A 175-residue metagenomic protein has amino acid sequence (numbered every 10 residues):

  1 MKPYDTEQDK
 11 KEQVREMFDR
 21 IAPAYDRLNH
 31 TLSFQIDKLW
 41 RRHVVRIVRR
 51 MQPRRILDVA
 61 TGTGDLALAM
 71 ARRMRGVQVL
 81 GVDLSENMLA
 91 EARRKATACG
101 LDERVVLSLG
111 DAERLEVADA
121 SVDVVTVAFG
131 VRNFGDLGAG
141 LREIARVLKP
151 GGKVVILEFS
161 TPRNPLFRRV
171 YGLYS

Functional and structural regions predicted by a protein language model:
M1-R15: N-terminal auxiliary segments of SAM/dcSAM-dependent transferases
Y25, V125-T126: Hydrophobic beta-strand segment of the Class I
R27, F34-R55, A69: Conserved alpha-helix/loop element of class I SAM-dependent methyltransferases that forms part of the SAM/SAH-binding
R55-V59, T63-R114: Class I SAM-dependent methyltransferase SAM/SAH-binding core
E113-V124: A short acidic, Gly/Pro-enriched loop at the edge of an enzyme's catalytic core that lines a small-molecule cofactor
F129-G130: Short catalytic micro-motifs in class I SAM-dependent methyltransferases
G138-P150: A short glycine-rich, Lys/Arg-flanked "PGG" loop and its adjoining helix->strand segment in the class I
K153-S175: Conserved class I S-adenosyl-L-methionine
